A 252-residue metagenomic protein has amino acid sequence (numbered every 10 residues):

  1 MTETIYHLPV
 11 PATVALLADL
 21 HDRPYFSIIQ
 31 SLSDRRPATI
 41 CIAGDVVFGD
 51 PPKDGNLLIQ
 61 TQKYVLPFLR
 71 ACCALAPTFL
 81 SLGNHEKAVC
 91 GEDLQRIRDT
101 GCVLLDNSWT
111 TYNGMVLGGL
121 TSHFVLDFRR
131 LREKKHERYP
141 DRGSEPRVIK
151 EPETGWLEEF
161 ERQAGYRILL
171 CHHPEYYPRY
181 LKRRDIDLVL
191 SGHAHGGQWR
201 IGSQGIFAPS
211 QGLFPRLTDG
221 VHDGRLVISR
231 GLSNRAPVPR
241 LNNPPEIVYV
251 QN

Functional and structural regions predicted by a protein language model:
M1-A15, L20-H21: Acidic, histidine-bearing metal-coordination/catalytic regions of metal-dependent phosphoesterases
T4-P9, N107-N113, T218-D223: Short acidic-hydrophobic surface loop/beta-edge motif
V14-F26, V46-T61, A88, V125-G143 (+2 more regions): Acidic/histidine-rich helix-loop elements that form or flank divalent-metal/phosphate-binding sites at the catalytic
L16-A18, T39-D45, P77-N84, L105-N107 (+3 more regions): Active-site neighborhood of phospho(di)ester-bond hydrolases with catalytic His/Asp-centered motifs
Y25-N113: Core catalytic region of metal-dependent phosphoesterases/phosphodiesterases, especially metallo-beta-lactamase-like
V46-G49, N84-A88, T110, H123-V125 (+3 more regions): Solvent-exposed loop/turn segments at secondary-structure junctions within structured extracellular/periplasmic domains
F79, P174-Y249: Conserved beta-sheet core of the metallophosphoesterase superfamily
T100, N113-C171, Y177-R179, P237-L241 (+1 more regions): Binuclear metal-dependent hydrolase catalytic cores centered on His/Asp/Glu-rich metal-binding motifs
